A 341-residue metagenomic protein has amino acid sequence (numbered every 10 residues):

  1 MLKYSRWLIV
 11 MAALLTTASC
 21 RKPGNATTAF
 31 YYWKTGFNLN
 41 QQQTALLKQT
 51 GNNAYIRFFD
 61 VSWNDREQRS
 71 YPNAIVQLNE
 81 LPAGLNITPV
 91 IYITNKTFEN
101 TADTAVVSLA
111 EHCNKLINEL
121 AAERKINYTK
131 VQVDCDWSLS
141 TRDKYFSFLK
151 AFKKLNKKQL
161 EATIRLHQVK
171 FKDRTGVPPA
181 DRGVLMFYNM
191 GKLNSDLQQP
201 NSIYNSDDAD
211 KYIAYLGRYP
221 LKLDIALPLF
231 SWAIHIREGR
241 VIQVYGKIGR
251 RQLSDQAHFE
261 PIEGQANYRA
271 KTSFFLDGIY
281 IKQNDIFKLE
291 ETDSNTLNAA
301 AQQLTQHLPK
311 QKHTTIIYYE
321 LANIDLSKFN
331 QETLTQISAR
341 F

Functional and structural regions predicted by a protein language model:
M1-A26: Bacterial Sec-dependent N-terminal signal peptides
C20-L46, P72: Boundary/entry segment of secreted carbohydrate-active catalytic domains
P23, S62, R66-L185: Chitinase-like catalytic core of GlcNAc-active glycosidases
T28-Y32, N52-I56, I87-I91, V131 (+4 more regions): Hydrophobic faces of well-ordered beta-strands that scaffold small-molecule active sites in alpha/beta enzyme cores
N40-W63, A122-R124: Catalytic domains of carbohydrate-active enzymes, especially glycoside hydrolases
K150-R250: Substrate-binding surface in catalytic domains of secreted glycosidases
I236-A300: Glycan-binding loop/region signatures in secreted carbohydrate-active enzymes
I316-F341: Acidic/aromatic/glycine-rich contiguous surface patches that form carbohydrate-binding/processing clefts and analogous
